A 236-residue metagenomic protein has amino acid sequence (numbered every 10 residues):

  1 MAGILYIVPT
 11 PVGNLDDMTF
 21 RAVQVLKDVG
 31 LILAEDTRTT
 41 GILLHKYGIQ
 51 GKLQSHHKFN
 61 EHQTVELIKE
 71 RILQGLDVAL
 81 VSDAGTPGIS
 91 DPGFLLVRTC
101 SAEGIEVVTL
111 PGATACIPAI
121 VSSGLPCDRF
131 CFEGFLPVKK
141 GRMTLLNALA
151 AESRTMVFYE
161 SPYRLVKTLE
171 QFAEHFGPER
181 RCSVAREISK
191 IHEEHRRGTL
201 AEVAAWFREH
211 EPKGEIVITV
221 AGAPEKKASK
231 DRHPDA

Functional and structural regions predicted by a protein language model:
M1-K58: Glycine-rich, flexible N-terminal cofactor/catalytic loop recognition
A2, T155, Y159-A236: A contiguous loop/helix-start segment that scaffolds small-molecule binding in enzyme catalytic cores
I4-L5, G75-A79, T155: Loop/turn-to-beta-strand initiation segments
L26-I32, G104-V108, T155-M156: Short active-site oxyanion
S55-H62, F135-P137: Conserved helicase motor
H57, V65-T114: Glycine/small-residue-rich loop that forms an oxyanion/phosphate-binding "nest" at active or ligand-binding sites
R71, G141-V157, H175, K226: A charged, well-structured terminal subsegment
L95-E152: Class I SAM-dependent methyltransferase SAM-binding "motif I" and its flanking Rossmann-like core
